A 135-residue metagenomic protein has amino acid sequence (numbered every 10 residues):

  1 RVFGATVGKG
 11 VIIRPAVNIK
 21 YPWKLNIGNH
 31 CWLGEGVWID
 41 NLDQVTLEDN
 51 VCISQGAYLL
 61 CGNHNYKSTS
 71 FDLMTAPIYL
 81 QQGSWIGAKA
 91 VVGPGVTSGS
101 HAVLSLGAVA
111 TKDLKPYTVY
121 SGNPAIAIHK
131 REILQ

Functional and structural regions predicted by a protein language model:
R1-K20: Extended, small-residue-rich solenoid/repeat segments and analogous flexible loops that form exposed scaffolds
A16-I27, W32-S98, T118, N123-P124 (+1 more regions): Flexible, glycine/small-residue-enriched loop-and-beta-strand segment within the central core of proteins
L59, V109-A110: Conserved sequence/active-site signature of Rossmann-fold short-chain dehydrogenase/reductase
V103-S105, V109: A generic "structured core" feature
